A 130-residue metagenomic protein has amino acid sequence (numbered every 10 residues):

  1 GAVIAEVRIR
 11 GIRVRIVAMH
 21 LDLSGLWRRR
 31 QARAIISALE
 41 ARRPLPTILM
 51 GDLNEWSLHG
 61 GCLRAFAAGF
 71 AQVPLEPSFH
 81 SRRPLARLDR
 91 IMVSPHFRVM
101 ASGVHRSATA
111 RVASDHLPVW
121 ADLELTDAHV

Functional and structural regions predicted by a protein language model:
G1-V130: Active-site regions of metal-assisted phosphoester/phosphodiester hydrolases, unifying DNase/endonuclease modules
